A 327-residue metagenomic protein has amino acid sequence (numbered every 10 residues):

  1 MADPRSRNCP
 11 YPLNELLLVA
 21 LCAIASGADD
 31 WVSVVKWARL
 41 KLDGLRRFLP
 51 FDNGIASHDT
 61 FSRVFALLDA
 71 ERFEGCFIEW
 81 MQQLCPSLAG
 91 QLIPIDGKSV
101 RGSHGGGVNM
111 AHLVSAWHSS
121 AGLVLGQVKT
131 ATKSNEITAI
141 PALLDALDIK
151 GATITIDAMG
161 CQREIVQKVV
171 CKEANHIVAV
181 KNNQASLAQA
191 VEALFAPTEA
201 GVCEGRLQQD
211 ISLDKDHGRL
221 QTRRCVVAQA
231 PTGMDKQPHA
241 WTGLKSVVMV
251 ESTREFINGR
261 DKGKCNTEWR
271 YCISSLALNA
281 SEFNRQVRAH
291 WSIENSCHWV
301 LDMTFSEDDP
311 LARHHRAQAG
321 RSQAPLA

Functional and structural regions predicted by a protein language model:
M1-R7, S306-D308: Short amphipathic alpha-helical segments and their helix-coil junctions
S6-I156, C161-E164: Conserved, well-structured functional cores that handle cations and Mg-NTP chemistry
P12-N14, H290-A327: Basic, amphipathic alpha-helical segments enriched in Lys/Arg and hydrophobic/aromatic residues
E15-L21, T60, E282, Q286 (+1 more regions): A general alpha-helix detector
D43, C171, K264-E268, L278-S281 (+1 more regions): Short acidic (Asp/Glu) and glycine-rich catalytic loops that position anionic groups and cofactors
L123-Q127, S281-E282, D309-P310: Short small-residue beta-strand/loop micro-motif enriched in glycine and branched aliphatics
L125-G201, G205-D214: Nuclease catalytic cores that cleave nucleic-acid phosphodiester bonds, predominantly acidic two-metal-ion
N175-R288: An anionic, glycine-rich sequence signature occurring as long contiguous blocks
